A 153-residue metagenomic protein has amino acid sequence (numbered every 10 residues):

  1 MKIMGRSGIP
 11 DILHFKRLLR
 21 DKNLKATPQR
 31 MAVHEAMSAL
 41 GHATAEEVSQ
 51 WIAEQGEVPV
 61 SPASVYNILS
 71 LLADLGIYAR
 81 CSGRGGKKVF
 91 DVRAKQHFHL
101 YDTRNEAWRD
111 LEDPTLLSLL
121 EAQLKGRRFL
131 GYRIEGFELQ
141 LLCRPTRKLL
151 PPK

Functional and structural regions predicted by a protein language model:
I3-H34: Short alpha-helical segments that sit at the start of domains
N23-L24, M37-L40, E54-G56: Short helix-capping/hinge SLiMs at alpha-helix to coil transitions
H34-E35, Q50: A cross-family signal for key residues in well-ordered alpha-helices that form functional helical elements
A39-E47: Short capping segments at the starts of secondary-structure elements
E46-E57: DNA-recognition alpha helix
V65-L75: Basic amphipathic alpha-helical segments that dock to polyanions
L75-K153: Non-DNA-binding regulatory cores of transcription-related proteins, predominantly C-terminal effector-binding
